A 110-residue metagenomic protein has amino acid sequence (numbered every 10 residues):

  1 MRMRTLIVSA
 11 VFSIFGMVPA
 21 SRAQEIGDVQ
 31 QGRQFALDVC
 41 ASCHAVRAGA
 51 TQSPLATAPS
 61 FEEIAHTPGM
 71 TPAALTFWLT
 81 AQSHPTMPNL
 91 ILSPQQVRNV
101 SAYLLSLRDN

Functional and structural regions predicted by a protein language model:
M1-V8: Bacterial N-terminal signal peptides that target proteins for export
V8-M17: Bacterial N-terminal signal peptides
M17-F35: Electrostatic cytochrome c docking/interface patches
G32, V39-R47, V100: The canonical Cys-X-X-Cys-His
C43-A50, H66, T80: Detector for the c-type heme attachment site
S53-L55: Conserved catalytic-core motifs of eukaryotic protein kinase domains, centered on the activation segment
T57-L105: Extracytoplasmic electron-transfer domains, predominantly the class I c-type cytochrome c fold
D109-N110: Short, solvent-exposed mixed-charge patches
